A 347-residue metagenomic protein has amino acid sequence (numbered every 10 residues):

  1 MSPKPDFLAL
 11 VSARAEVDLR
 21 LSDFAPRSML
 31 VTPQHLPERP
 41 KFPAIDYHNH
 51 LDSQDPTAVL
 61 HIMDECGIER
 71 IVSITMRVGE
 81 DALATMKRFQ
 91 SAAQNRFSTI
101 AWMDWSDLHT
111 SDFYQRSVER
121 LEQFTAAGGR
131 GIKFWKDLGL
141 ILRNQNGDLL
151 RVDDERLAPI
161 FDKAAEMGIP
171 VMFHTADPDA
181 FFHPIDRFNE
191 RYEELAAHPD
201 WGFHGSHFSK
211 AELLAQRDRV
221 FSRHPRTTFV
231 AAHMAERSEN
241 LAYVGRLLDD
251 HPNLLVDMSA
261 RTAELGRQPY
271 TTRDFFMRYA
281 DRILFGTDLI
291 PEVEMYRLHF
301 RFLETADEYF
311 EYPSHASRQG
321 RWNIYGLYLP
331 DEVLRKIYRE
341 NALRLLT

Functional and structural regions predicted by a protein language model:
M1-N95: An N-terminally biased module of ancient metal coordination in phosphate/nucleic-acid-related enzymes
S2-L30, R39-K41, C66, R143-Q145 (+3 more regions): Active-site gating loops and adjacent loop-to-helix segments of metal-dependent hydrolytic enzymes
V11-A15, A84-D200: Active-site gating/metal-coordination segments in enzymes
M29-V31, D55-V59, E80-F89, R116-R120 (+3 more regions): Alpha-helical scaffolding within the catalytic cores of extracellular/periplasmic polymer-degrading hydrolases
L36-E38, L60-C66, L83-S98, E119-G129 (+4 more regions): Acidic (Asp/Glu)-rich catalytic clusters
P43-N49, R70-I74, F97-W102, I132-F134 (+4 more regions): Hydrophobic faces of well-ordered beta-strands that scaffold small-molecule active sites in alpha/beta enzyme cores
H48-T57, I74-L83, S106-Q115, L142 (+4 more regions): Acidic-and-aromatic substrate-binding clefts and catalytic sites of carbohydrate-active enzymes
G205, K210-T347: H/E-rich (His + Asp/Glu) clusters that bind or coordinate divalent metals
